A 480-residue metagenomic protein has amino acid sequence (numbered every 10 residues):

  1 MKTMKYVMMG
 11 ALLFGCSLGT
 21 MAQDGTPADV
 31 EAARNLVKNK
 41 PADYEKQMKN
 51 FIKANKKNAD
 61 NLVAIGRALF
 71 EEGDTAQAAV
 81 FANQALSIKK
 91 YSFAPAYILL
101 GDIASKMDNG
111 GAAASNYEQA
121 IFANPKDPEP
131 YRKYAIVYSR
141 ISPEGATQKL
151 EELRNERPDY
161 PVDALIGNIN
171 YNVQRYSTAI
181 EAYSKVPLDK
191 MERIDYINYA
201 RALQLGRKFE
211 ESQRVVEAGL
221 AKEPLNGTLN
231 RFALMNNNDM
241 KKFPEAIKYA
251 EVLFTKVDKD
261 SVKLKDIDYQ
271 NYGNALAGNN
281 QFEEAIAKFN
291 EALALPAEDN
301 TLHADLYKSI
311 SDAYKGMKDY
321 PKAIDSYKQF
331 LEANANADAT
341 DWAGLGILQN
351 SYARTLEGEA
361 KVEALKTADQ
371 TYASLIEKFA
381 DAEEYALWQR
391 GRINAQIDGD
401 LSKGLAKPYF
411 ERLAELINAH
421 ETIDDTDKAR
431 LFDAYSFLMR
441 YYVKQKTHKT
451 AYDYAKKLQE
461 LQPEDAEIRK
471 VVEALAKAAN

Functional and structural regions predicted by a protein language model:
K2-M8, L12-Q445, T450, Y454 (+2 more regions): Alpha-solenoid helical repeat scaffolds
